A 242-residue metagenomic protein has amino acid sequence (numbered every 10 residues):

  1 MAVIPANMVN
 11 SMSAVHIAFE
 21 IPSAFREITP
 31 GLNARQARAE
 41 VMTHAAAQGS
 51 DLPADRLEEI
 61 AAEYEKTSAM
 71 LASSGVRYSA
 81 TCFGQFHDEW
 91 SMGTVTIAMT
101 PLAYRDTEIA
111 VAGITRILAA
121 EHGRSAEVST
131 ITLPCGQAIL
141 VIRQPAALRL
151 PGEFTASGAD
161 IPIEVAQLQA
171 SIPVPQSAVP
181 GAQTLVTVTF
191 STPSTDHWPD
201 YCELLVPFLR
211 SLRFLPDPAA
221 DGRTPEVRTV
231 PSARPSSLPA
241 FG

Functional and structural regions predicted by a protein language model:
M1-G242: N-terminal targeting sequences that direct proteins away from the cytosol to non-cytosolic compartments
